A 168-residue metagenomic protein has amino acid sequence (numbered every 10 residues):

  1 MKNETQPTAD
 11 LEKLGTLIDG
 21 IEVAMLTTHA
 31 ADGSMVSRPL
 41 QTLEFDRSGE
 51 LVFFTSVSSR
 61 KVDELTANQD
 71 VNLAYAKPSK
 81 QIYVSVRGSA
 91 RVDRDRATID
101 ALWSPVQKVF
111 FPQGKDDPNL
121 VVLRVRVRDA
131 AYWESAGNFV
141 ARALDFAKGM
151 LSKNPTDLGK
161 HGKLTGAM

Functional and structural regions predicted by a protein language model:
M1-M25, L151, G159, A167-M168: Extreme N-terminal tail/first-helix region
K2-N3, D116-M168: C-terminal edge-of-domain segments
T16-D32, V71-Y75: A short, Trp-centered hydrophobic/proline-enriched beta-strand micro-motif
G33-L40: A positional/architectural concept
S48-V52: Short active-site oxyanion
F54-S56, A76: Short His-Asn-centered micro-motif
R60-K61, Y132: Short beta-strands and strand-coil junctions in structured, solvent-facing domains, enriched
K61-V127: Short, structured beta-strand-loop surface elements
